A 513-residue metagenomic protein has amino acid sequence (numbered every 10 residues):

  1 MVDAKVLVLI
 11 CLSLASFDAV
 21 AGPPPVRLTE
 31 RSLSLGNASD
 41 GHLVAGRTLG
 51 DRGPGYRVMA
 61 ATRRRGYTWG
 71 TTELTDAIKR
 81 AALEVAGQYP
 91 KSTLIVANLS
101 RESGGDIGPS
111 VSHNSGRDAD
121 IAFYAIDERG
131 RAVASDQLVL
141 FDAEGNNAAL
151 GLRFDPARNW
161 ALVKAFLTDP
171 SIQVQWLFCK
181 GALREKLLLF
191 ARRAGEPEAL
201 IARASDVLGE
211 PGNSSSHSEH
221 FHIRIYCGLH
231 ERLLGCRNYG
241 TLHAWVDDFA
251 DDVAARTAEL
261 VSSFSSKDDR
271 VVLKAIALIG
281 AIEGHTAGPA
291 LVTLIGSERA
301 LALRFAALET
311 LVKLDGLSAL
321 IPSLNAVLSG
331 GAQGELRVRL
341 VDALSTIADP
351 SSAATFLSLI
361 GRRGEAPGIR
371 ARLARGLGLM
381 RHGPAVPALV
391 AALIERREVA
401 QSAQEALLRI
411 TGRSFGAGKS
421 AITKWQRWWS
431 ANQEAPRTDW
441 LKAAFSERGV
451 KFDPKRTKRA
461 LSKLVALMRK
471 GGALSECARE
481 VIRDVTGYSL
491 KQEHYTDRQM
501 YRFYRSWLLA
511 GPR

Functional and structural regions predicted by a protein language model:
P24, E30-V96, D155-A165, D169-V174: Active-site acidic/histidine clusters and adjacent loop/turn architecture that either coordinate catalytic ions
P24, R131, S135-S263: Catalytic cores and adjacent binding grooves of peptidoglycan-active enzymes
A77-P109, W176-K180, L188-G195, L200-E210: Extended, low-complexity, intrinsically disordered C-terminal regulatory tails of eukaryotic serine/threonine kinases
D248-D251, R270-G284, T293, A302-L317 (+8 more regions): Structural detector for internal amphipathic alpha-helices that build alpha-solenoid repeat scaffolds
V253-A254, F415-F452, R456-R459, D497 (+1 more regions): Pro/Ala/Gly-rich low-complexity, hydrophilic intrinsically disordered segments
V253-F264, G284-G296, G316-S329, D349-G361 (+4 more regions): Amphipathic alpha-helical scaffolding segments comprising HEAT/armadillo-like alpha-solenoid repeats
F264-R270, G296-A302, S329-E335, R362-G368 (+5 more regions): Short coil turns that connect the paired helices of HEAT/ARM alpha-solenoid repeats
